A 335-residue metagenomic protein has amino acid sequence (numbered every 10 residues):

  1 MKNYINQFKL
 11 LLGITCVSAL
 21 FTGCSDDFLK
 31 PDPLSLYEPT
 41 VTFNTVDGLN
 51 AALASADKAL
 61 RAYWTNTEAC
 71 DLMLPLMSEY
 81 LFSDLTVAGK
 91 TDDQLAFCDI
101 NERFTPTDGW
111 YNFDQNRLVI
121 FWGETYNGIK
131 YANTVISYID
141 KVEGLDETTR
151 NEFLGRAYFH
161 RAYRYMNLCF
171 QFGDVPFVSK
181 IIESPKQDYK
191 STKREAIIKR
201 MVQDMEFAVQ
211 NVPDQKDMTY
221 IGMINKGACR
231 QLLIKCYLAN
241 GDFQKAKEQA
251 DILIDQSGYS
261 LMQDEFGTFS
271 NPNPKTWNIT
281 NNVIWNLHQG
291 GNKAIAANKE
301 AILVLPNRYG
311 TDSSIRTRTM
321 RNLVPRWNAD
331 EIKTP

Functional and structural regions predicted by a protein language model:
K2-L11: Bacterial N-terminal signal peptides that target proteins for export
F21-G23: C-terminal motif of bacterial Sec signal peptides marking the signal peptidase cleavage site
S25-Q94, G227-L233, Y237-P335: An aromatic- and glycine-enriched ligand-binding surface/loop that stacks and positions planar moieties
L34-E38, S179-K186: Short linear capping/connector segments at secondary-structure termini
V46-E68, A88-F172, D188, T192-E195 (+1 more regions): Conserved, well-structured interaction surfaces
C169-F170, P176, A239-D242: Short coil/turn linking the two alpha-helices of tandem helical-hairpin repeats
S184-A196, L238-K245: Structural transition elements
